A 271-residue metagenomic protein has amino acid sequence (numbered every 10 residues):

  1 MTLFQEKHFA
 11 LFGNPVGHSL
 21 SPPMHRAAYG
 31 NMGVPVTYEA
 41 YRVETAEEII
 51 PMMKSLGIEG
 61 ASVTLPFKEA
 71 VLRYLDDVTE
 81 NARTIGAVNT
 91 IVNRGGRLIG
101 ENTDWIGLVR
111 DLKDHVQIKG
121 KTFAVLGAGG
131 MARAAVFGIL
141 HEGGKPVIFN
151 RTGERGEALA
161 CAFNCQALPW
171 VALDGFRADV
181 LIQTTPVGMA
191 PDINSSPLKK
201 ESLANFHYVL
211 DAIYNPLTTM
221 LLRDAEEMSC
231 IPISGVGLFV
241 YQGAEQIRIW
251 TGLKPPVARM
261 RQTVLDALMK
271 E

Functional and structural regions predicted by a protein language model:
T2-V116: Phosphate/diphosphate ligand-binding glycine-rich loop within oxidoreductases
G13, N102, L112, V116-L140 (+1 more regions): Glycine-rich adenosine-cofactor-binding loop
E39, V147, I233: Conserved beta-strand positions in the Rossmann-like core of class I SAM-dependent methyltransferases
V63-L72, G129-M131, P186-M189, N215: Short glycine-rich anion-binding loops that position phosphate/pyrophosphate groups of nucleotides and phosphorylated
E142-F163: NAD(P)-binding Rossmann-fold cofactor-contacting core
C161-P232: Rossmann-like adenosine-cofactor binding region
H207-V257, R261-T263: Rossmann-fold NAD(P)-binding glycine/threonine-rich loop
